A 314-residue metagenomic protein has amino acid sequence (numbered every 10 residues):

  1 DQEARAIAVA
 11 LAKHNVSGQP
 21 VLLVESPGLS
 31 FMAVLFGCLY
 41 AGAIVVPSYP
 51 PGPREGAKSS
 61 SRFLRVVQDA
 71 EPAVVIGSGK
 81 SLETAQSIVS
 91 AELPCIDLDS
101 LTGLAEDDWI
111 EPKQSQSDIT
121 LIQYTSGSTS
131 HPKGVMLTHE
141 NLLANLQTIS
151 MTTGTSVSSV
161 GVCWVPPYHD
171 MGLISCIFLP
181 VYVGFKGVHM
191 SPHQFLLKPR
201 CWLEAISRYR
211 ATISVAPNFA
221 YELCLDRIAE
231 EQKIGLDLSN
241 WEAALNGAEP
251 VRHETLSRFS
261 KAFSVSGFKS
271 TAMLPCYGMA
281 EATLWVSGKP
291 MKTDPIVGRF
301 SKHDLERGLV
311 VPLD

Functional and structural regions predicted by a protein language model:
E3, E25-S26, A43-R65, G79-S81 (+1 more regions): ATP-dependent adenylate-forming carboxylate-activation enzymes
I7-G52, W164-P167: Conserved AMP-binding/adenylate-forming
V9, A41-E106, P112, P217-N218 (+1 more regions): Structural core segment of the AMP-binding/adenylate-forming
V21, C38, I119, T125-S128 (+4 more regions): Conserved S/T- and glycine-rich ATP-binding loop of Class I adenylate-forming
E25-Y40, A57-S61, V165-V183, L196 (+2 more regions): Conserved coil-to-alpha-helix start sites within the AMP-binding
I44, L143-V160, D170-T212, R227-E231 (+2 more regions): Conserved AMP-binding/adenylation subdomain of ANL enzymes
I96, A105-Y124, S130-H131, M136 (+3 more regions): Conserved pre-ATP/AMP-binding loop-to-beta segment of ANL
A211-V215, R227-D314: Gly/Ser/Thr-rich phosphate-binding loop
